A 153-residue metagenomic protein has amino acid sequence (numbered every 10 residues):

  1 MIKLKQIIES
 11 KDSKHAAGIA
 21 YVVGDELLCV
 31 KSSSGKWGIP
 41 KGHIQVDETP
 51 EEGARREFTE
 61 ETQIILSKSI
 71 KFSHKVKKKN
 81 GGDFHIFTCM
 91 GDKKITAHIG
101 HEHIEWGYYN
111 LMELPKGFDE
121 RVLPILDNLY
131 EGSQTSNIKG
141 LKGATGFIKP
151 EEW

Functional and structural regions predicted by a protein language model:
K3-K11, E131, S136-A144, P150: Proteolytic processing junctions in secreted/extracellular precursors, especially proprotein convertase/trypsin-like
L4-K5, L27, S73, D83 (+3 more regions): Low-complexity, intrinsically disordered short peptide segments enriched in small/polar/basic residues
E9-L27: Conserved N-terminal beta-strand and adjoining loop/helix that marks the start of the Nudix/MutT-like hydrolase domain
H15, S34-G38: N-terminal first-folded block
I19-V22, I99, G146: Short stretches within intrinsically disordered, low-complexity N-terminal or propeptide regions
V23-G24, S33, K79: Structural motif
C29-K31: Short, acidic/hydrophobic/Gly-rich beta-strand patch recurrent on exposed beta strands that often constitutes part
W37, G42-G132, E151-E152: Unchanged
